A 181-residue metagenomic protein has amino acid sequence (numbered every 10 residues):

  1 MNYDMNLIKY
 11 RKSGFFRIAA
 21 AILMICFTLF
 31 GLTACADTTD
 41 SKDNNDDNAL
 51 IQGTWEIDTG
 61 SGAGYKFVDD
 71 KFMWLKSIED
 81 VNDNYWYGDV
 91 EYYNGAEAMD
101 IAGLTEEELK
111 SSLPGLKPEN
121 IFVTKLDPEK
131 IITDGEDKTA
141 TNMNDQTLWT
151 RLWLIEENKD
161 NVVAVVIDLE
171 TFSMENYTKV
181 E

Functional and structural regions predicted by a protein language model:
M1-F15: N-terminal secretory signal peptides that target proteins for export/translocation
S13-I25: Sec-dependent N-terminal signal peptides
F30-A34: C-terminal motif of bacterial Sec signal peptides marking the signal peptidase cleavage site
A36-E56: N-terminal helix-cap/turn-to-beta initiation motif at the start of protein domains
T59-Y65, S77-N161: Contiguous, well-ordered beta-strand patches that form the walls/edges of small beta-barrel/beta-sandwich domains
V163-V165: Non-cytosolic coordination micro-motifs
F172-E181: Short, low-complexity, Pro/Ser/Thr/Gly-rich segments in the mature regions of secreted, periplasmic
